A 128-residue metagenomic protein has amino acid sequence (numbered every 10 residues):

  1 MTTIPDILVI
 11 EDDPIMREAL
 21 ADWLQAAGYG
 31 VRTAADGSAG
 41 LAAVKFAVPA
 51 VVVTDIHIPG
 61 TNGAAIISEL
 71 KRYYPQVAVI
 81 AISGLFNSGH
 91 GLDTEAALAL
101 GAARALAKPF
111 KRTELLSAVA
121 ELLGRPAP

Functional and structural regions predicted by a protein language model:
M1-L8, T113-P128: Non-catalytic signal-transmission and effector/linker regions of two-component phosphorelay proteins
E11: Conserved acidic carboxylate
P14-R32: Two-component/phosphorelay signaling modules centered on CheY-like receiver
D36-A39, N62-A65: Acidic catalytic/metal-coordinating carboxylates
D55: Active-site residues of response regulator receiver
A64-Q76: Short amphipathic alpha-helix used as the core "switch/output" element in two-component signaling
A65, F86-L106, S117: Alpha4 helix (beta4-alpha4-beta5 surface) of REC/receiver domains from two-component response regulators
I82-G84: Hydrophobic/aromatic residues positioned on beta-strands within the core alpha/beta folds
